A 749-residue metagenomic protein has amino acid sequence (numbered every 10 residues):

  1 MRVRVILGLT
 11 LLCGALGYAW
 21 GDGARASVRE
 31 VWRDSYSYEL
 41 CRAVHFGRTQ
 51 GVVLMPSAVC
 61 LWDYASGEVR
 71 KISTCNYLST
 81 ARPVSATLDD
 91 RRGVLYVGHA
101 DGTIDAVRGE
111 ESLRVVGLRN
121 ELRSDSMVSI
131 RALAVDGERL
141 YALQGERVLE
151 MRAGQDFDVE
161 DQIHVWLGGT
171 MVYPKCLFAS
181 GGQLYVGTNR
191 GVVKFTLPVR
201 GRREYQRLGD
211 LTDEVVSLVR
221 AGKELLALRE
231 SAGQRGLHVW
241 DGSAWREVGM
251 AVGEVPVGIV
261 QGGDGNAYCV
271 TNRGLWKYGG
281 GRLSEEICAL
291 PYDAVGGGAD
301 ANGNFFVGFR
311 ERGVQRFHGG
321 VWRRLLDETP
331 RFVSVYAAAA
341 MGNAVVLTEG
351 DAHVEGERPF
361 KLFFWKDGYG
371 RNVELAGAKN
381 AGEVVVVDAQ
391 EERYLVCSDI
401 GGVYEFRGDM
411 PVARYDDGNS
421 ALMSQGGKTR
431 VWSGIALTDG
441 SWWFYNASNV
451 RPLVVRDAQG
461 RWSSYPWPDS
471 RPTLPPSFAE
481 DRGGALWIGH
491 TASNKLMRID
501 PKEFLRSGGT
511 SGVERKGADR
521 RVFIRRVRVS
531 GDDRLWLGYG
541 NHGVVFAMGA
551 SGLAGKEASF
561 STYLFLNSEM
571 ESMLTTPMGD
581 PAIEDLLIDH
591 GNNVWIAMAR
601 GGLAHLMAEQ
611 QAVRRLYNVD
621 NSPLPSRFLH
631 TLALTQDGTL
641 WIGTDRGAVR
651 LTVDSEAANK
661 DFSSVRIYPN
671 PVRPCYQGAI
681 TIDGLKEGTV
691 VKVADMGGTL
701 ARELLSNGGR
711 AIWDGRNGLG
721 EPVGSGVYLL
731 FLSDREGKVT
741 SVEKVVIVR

Functional and structural regions predicted by a protein language model:
M1-L7: Bacterial N-terminal signal peptides that target proteins for export
G8-A15: Bacterial N-terminal signal peptides
L9, W20-R666, V690-K692, M696 (+2 more regions): Carboxylate-rich, polar loop motifs that coordinate divalent cations or form catalytic acidic clusters
T74, S706-V739: Short, surface-exposed loop/turn motifs with a glycine/proline- and acidic-biased composition
T80, E687, G724-S725: Surface-exposed loops/turns
K660-K692, R710-W713: Glycine-centered coil/turn sites that cap beta-strands in beta-rich domains
T740-V745: Edge beta-strands of extracellular beta-sandwich domains
I747-R749: Interdomain boundary/hinge segments at the C-termini of tandem beta-sandwich modules
